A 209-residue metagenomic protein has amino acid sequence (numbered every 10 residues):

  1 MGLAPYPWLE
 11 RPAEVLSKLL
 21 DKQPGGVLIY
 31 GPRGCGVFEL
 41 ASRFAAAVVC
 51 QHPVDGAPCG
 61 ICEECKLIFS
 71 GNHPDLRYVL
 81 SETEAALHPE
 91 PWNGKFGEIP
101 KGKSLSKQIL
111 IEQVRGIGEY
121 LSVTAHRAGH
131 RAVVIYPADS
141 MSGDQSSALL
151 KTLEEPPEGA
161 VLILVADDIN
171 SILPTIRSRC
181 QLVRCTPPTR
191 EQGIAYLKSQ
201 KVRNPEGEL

Functional and structural regions predicted by a protein language model:
M1-A47, D55, E158-V161, A166-L209: Charged, glycine-rich active-site and insertion segments that engage polyanionic ligands
G2-D144: Clamp-loader machinery-focused feature within the broader ASCE/P-loop NTPase space
S70-N72, P156, I176: Short, structurally constrained coil/turn elements that cap an alpha-helix or connect an alpha-helix to the following
E119, K151, S178: Conserved adenine-binding aromatic site and its adjacent loop/helix in ATP-hydrolyzing domains
S122, S147-V161: Conserved catalytic/switch belt of AAA+ P-loop NTPases
V133-Y136, L149, A160-A166: Structural recognition of the conserved hydrophobic beta-strand(s) that form the central parallel beta-sheet of P-loop
S140-M141, E155, S171: Residues immediately C-terminal
